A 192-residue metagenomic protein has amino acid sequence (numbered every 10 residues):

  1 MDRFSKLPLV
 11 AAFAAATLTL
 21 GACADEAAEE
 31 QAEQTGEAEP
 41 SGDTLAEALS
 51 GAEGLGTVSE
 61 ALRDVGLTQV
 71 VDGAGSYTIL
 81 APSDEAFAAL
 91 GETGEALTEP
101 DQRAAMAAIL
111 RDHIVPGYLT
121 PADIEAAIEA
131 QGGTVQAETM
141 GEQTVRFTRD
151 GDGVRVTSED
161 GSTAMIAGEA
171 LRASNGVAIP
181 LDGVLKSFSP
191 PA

Functional and structural regions predicted by a protein language model:
D2-V10, A24-A192: Mature, structured domains of secreted/extracytosolic soluble proteins
L18-A22: C-terminal motif of bacterial Sec signal peptides marking the signal peptidase cleavage site
